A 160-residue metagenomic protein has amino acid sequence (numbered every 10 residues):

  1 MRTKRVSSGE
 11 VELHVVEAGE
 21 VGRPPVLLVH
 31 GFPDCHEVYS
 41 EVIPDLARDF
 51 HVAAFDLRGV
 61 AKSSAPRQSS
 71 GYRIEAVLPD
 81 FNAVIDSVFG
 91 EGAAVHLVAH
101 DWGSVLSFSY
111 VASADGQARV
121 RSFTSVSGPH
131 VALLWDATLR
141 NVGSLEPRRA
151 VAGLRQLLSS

Functional and structural regions predicted by a protein language model:
M1-E12: N-terminal cap/lid segment of alpha/beta-hydrolase-fold proteins
R5, L28-V29, G92: Alpha-helical interaction segments
V6-S8, A18-E20, D45, G90 (+1 more regions): Generic structural signal for beta-strand residues in well-ordered domains
V11-L13, V38, A53, V60-V98 (+1 more regions): Flexible "cap/lid" subdomain of the alpha/beta-hydrolase fold that forms the substrate-access gate
H14-S64: Conserved HGGG/HGGXW glycine-rich cap/lid loop of the alpha/beta-hydrolase fold
H30, V98-A99: Small/polar loops that bind or transfer phosphate-bearing groups
P33, G103-S104: Short active-site segment of divalent metal-dependent hydrolases/proteases that encodes the spacing between
